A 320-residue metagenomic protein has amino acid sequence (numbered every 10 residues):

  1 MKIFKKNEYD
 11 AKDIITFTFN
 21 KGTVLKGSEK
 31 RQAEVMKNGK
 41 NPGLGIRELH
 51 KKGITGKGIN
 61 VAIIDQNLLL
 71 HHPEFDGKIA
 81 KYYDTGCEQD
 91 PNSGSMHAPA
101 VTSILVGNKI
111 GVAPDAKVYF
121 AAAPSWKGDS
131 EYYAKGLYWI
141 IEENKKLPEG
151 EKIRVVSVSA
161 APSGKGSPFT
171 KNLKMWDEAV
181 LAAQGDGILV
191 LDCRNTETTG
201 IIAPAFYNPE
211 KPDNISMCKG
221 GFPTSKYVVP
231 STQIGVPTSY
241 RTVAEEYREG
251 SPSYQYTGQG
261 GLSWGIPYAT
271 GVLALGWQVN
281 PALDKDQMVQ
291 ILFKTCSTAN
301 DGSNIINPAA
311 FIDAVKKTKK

Functional and structural regions predicted by a protein language model:
M1-G39: Autoinhibitory propeptides
K2-N7, L44-G86, I188, D192: Acidic-leg catalytic submotif of subtilisin-like serine proteases
R31-V61, T85-P91, S216-K219, I306-N307: N-terminal domain-start motif of subtilase-like serine proteases
G53-K57, G111-P114, P148-K152, A183-G185 (+3 more regions): Extracellular/periplasmic catalytic domains that process cell-envelope and extracellular macromolecules
I59, Q66, I79, T85-P168 (+1 more regions): Subtilisin-like peptidase catalytic core
D65, Q184-I188, D192-Q278, A282: Extracellular S/T/G-rich loop segment that most often corresponds to the catalytic His/Ser-adjacent loop
E149-A160, Q278-K320: C-terminal subdomain of the subtilisin-like protease fold in secreted/lumenal serine endopeptidases
K171-L191: Catalytic-core regions built around general acid/base machinery
